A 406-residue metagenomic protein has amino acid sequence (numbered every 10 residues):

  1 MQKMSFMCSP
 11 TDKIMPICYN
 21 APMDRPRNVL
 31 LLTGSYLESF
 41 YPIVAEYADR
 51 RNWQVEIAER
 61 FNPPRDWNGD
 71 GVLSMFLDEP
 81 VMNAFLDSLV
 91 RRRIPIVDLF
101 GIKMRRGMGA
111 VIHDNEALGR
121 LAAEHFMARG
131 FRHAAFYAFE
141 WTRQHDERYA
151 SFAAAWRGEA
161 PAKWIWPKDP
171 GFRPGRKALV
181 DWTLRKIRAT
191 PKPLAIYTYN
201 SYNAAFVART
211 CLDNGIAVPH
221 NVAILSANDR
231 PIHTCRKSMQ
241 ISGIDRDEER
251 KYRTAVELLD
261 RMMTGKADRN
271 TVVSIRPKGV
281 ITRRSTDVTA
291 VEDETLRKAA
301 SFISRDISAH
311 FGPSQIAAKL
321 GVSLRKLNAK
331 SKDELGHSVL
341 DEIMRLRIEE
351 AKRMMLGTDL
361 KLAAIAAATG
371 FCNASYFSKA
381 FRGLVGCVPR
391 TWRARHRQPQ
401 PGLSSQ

Functional and structural regions predicted by a protein language model:
M1-S74, V81-K319, L324, N328 (+8 more regions): Bacterial carbohydrate/catabolite-sensing allosteric modules
L327-S331, Y376-F377, F381: Short hydrophobic/aromatic patch on the recognition helix
K332, A368-C372, R382: A short, basic/aromatic helix-end/turn motif that makes direct DNA contacts
G336-L340, L362-A363, G386-H396: Short, Lys/Arg-enriched C-terminal cap helix and immediately downstream tail that follows
K379, L384-V385, Q400: Amphipathic alpha-helical interaction segments
P401-S405: Intrinsically disordered or compositionally simple regulatory linkers and C-terminal tails in signal-transduction
